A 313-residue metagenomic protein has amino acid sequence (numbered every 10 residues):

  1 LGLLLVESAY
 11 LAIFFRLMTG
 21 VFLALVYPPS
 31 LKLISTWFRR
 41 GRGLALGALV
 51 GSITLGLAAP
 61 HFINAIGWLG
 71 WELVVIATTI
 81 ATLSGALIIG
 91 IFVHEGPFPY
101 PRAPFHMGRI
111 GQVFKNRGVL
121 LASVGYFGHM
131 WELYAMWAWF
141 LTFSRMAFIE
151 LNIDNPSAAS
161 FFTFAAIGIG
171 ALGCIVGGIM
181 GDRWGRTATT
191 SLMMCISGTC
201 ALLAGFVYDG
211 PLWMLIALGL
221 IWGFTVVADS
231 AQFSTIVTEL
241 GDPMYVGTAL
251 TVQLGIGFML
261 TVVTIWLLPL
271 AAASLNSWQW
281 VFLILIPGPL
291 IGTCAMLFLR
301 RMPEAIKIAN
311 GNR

Functional and structural regions predicted by a protein language model:
F15-G51: Cytoplasmic helix-loop-helix junction between adjacent transmembrane helices in 12-TM secondary transporters
L25-F38, A228-D242: Intracellular juxtamembrane helix-capping segments at the cytosolic ends of symmetry-related transmembrane helices
R40, A48-V93: Helix-loop-helix hairpin linking two adjacent transmembrane segments in secondary transporters
I80-P99, G292-R300: C-terminal membrane-cytosol helix-exit motif in multi-pass small-molecule transporters
G90-Q112, A305-N312: Flexible cytoplasmic inter-helical loops of multi-pass small-molecule transporters
G118-A171, S234, T264-I265: Extracytoplasmic gate region of multi-pass secondary transporters
I169, G181-I236: C-terminal transmembrane helical hairpin of 12-TM major facilitator-type secondary transporters
L240-L275: A late C-terminal transmembrane helix in Major Facilitator Superfamily
